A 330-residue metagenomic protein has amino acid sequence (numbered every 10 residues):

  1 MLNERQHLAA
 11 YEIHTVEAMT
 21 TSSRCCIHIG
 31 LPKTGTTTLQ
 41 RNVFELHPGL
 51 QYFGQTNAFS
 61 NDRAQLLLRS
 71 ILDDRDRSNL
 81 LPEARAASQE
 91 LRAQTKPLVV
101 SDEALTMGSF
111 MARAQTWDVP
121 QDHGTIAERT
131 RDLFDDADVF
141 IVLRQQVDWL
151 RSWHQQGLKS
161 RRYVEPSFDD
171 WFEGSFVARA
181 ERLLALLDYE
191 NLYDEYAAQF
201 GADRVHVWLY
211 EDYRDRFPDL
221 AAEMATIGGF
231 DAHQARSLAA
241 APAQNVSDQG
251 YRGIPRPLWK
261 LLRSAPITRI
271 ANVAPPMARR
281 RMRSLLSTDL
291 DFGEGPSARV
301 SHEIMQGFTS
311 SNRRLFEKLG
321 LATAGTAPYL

Functional and structural regions predicted by a protein language model:
L2-Q6: Extreme N-terminal basic, low-complexity initiation segments that serve as generic localization/processing leaders
H7-L330: Anion-recognition interface
